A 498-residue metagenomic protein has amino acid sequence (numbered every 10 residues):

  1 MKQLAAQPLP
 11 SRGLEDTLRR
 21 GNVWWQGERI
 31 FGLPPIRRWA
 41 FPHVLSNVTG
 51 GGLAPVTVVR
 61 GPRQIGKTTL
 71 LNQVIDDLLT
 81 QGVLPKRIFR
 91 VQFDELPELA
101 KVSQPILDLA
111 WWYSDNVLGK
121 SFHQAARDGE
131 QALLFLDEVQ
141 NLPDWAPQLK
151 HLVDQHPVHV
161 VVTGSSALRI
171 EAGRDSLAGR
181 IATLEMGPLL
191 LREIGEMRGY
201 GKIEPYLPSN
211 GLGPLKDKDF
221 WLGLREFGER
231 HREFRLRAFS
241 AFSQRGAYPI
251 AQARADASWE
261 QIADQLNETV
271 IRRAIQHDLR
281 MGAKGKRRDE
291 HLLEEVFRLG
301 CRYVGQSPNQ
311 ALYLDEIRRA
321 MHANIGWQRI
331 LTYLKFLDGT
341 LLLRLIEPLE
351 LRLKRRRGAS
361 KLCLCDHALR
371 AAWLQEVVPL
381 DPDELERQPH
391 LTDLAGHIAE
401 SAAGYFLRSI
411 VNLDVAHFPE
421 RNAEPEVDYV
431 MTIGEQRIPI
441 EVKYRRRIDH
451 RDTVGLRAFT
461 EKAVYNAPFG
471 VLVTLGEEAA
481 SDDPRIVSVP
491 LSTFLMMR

Functional and structural regions predicted by a protein language model:
M1-L53: A short, basic N-terminal segment
K2-Q3, P8, Q252-Q436: Accessory nucleic acid-recognition modules appended to NTPase machines
K67: Conserved lysine of the Walker
L70: Hydrophobic positions on the alpha1 helix immediately C-terminal to the Walker A/P-loop
T80-E95: Conserved catalytic segments around the Walker B and adjacent sensor/switch elements of P-loop NTPase domains
V91-G129: Short glycine-rich substrate-engagement loop in P-loop NTPases that contacts/grips substrate
G173-R302: Interdomain motor-coupling "hinge/lid" segment immediately C-terminal to the ATP-binding subdomain of NTP-driven enzymes
L475-R498: Domain-level recognition of nuclease-like catalytic cores that cleave nucleotide substrates
